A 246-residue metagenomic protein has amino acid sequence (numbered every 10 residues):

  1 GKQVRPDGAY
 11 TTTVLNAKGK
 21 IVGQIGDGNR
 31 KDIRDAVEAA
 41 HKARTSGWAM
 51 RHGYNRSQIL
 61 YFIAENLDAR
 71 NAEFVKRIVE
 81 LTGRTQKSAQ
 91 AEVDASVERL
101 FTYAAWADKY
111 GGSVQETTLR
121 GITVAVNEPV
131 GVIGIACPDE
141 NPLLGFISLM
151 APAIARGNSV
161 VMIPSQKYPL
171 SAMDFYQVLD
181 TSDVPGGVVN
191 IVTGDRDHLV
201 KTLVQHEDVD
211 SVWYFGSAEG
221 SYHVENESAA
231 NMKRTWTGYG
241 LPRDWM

Functional and structural regions predicted by a protein language model:
G1-Q24, K42: Hydrophobic face of amphipathic alpha-helices that form TPR/SEL1-like repeat modules and related alpha-solenoid
Y10-T11, G26-N29, K167: A generic structural motif
G19-K109: Glycine-rich loop-to-alpha-helix module at the N-terminal edge of alpha/beta enzyme cores
D68, I154-A155, A229: Anion (oxyanion) recognition and catalysis
A105, Y110-P185: Conserved small-residue-rich beta-alpha loop and adjacent elements that most often cradle the phosphate/pyrophosphate
N127, V132-I135, S182-M246: Conserved NAD(P)+-binding/catalytic subdomain of aldehyde/semialdehyde dehydrogenases
